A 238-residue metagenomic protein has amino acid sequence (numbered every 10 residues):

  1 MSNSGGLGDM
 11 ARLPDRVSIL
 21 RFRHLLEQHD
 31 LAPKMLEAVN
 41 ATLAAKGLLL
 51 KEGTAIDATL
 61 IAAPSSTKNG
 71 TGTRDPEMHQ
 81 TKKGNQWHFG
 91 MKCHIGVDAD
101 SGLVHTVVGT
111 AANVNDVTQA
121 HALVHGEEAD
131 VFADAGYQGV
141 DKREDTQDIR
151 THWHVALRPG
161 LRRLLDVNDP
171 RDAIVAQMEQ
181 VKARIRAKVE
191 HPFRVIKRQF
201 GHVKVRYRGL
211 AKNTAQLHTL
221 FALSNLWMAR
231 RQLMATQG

Functional and structural regions predicted by a protein language model:
M1-S2, Q199: A short secondary-structure junction motif
S2-R150, R158, H218-S224, R231-Q232 (+1 more regions): Polybasic low-complexity intrinsically disordered regions
A129-D130, A135-A215: Helix-centered, glycine/charged polyanion-binding patches within enzymatic domains that contact phosphate-containing
A176, K182-A183, L220, W227 (+1 more regions): Acidic, contiguous segments within the catalytic cores of piggyBac-derived transposases
K197, G201, W227, R231-M234: Hydrophobic alpha-helix feature that most strongly marks membrane-spanning transmembrane helices and their immediate
